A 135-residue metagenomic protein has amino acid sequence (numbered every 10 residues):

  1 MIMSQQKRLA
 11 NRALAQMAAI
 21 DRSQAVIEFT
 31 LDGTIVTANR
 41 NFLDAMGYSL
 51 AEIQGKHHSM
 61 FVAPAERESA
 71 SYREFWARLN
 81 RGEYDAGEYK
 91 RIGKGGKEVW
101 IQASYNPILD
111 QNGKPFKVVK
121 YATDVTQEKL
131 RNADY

Functional and structural regions predicted by a protein language model:
I2-K7, N112, F116-Y135: Sensory coupling linkers of modular signal transduction proteins
R8, P64-R81, L130: PAS/Per-ARNT-Sim sensory domains
S23-Q24, E68-S69, R78-E88, I101-Q102: PAS/PAS-like sensory domains
V26, G33-V36: Conserved hydrophobic beta-strand signature of PAS-family and PAS-like sensory domains
F42-Q54: PAS/PAS-like sensory domain cap-loop motif
Q54-E66: PAS-family sensory/regulatory domains
K90-G96, L109-Q111: PAS-family sensory domains
A103-Y105, A122: Sensory-domain boundary capping and coupling elements
